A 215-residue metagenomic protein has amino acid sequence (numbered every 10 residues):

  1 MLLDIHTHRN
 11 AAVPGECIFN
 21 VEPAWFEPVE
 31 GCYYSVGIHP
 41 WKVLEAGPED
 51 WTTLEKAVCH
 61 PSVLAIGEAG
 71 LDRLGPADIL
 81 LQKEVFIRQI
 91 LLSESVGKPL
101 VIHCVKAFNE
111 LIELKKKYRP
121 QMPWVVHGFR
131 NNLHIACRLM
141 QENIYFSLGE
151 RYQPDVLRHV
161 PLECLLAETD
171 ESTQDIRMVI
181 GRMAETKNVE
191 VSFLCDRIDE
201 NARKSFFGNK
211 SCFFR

Functional and structural regions predicted by a protein language model:
M1-R215: Mid-domain alpha/beta scaffold segments of enzyme catalytic cores
